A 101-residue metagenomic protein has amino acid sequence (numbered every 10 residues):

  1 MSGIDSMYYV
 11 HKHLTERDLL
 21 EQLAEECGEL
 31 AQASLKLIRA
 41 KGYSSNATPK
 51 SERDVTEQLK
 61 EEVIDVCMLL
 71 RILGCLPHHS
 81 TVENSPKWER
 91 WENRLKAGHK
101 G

Functional and structural regions predicted by a protein language model:
M1-G101: Flexible "arm" and connector segments at domain edges
